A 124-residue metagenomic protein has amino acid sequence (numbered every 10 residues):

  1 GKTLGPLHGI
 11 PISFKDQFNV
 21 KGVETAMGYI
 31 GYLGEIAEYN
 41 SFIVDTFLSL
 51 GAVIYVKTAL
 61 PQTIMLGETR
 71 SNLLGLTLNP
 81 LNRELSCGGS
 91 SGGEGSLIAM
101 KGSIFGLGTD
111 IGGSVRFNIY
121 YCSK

Functional and structural regions predicted by a protein language model:
G1-I111: Gly/Ser-rich catalytic/binding loops embedded in alpha/beta enzyme cores
I111-N118: Subtilisin-like peptidase catalytic core
Y121-K124: Mobile "lid/hinge" segments at catalytic clefts and subdomain interfaces of large enzymes
